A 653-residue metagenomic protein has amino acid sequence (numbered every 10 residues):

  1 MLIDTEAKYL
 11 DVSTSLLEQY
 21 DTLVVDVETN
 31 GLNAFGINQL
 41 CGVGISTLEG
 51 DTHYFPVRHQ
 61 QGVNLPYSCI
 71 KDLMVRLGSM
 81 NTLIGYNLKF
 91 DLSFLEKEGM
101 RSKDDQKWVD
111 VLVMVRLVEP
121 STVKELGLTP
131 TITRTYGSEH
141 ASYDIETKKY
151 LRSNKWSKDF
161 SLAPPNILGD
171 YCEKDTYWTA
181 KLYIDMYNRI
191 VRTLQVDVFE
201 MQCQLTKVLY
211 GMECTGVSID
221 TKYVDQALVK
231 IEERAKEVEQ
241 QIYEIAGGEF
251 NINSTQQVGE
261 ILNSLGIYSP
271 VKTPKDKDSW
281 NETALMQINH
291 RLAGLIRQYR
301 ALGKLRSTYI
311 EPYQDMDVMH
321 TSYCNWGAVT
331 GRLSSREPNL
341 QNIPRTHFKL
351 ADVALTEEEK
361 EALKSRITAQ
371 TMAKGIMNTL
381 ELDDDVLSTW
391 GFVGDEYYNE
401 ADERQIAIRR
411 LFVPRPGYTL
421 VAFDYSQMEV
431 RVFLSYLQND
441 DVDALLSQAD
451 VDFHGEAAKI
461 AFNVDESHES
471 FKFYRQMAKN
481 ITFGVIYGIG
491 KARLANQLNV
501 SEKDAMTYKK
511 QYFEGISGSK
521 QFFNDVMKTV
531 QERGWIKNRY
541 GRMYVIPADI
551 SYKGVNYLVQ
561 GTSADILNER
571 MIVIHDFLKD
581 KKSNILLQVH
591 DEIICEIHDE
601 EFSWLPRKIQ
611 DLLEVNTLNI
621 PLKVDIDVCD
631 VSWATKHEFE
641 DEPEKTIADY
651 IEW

Functional and structural regions predicted by a protein language model:
M1-V57, K103-Q106, V123-E125, T131-R404 (+10 more regions): Conserved "right-hand" nucleotidyltransferase catalytic core of DNA-directed polymerases
V24, N81-D91, L420-A422: Acidic beta-strand-to-loop metal/phosphate-binding motif
L32-N33, V43, K89-R101, M114-E119 (+3 more regions): Short active-site loop/helix that positions an aromatic residue
L48-L83, V217: Nucleic-acid-processing active sites and adjacent nucleic-acid-binding tracks, predominantly divalent metal-dependent
R101-P120, L128-T129, D450-E456: Conserved beta-strand -> loop -> alpha-helix junction used to position metal-binding or nucleic-acid-contacting
C214, M319-T321, N325-A328, A461-K581 (+4 more regions): Conserved catalytic core of nucleic-acid polymerases
E233-Q240, E244-R297, E514-V559, E600-W653: C-terminal polymerase-core module
Q497, I594-H598: Short hydrophobic/aromatic beta-strand micro-patches that form the beta-sheet surface supporting nucleotide- or nucleic
